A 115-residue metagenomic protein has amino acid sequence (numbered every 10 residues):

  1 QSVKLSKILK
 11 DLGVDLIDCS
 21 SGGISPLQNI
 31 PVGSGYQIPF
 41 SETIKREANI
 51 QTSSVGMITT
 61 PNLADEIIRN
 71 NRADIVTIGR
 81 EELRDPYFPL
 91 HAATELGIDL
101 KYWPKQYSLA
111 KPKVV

Functional and structural regions predicted by a protein language model:
Q1-V115: Flavin-dependent oxidoreductase catalytic cores
